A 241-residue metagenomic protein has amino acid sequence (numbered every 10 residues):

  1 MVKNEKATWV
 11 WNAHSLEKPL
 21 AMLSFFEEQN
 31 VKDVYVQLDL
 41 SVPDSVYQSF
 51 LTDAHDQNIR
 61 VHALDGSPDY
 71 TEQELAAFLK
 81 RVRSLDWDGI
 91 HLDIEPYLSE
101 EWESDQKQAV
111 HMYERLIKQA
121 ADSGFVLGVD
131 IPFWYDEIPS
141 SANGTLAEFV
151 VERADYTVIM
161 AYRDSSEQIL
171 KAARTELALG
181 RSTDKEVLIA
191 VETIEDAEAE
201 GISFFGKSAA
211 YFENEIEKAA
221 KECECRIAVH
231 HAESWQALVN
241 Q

Functional and structural regions predicted by a protein language model:
M1-L40, G128-Y135, I194, C225-W235: Boundary/entry segment of secreted carbohydrate-active catalytic domains
E5-V10, S45-T52, V61-L85, H91-E101 (+2 more regions): Active-site-adjacent "subsite" loops/lids of carbohydrate-active enzymes
T8-A13, R60-E72, V110-G144, D184-D196 (+1 more regions): Aromatic-lined carbohydrate-recognition surfaces of secreted/lumenal glycan-active proteins
V10-E28, T71-S84, I138-V150, A172 (+1 more regions): Short, acidic/polar
K32-S41, F78-A109, E224-H231: Active-site groove signature of glycoside hydrolases
D33-G66, E101-V129: Aromatic-lined substrate-binding rim segments of carbohydrate-active enzymes
W102, Q106-V110, F125-L177, E200-E215: Extracellular glycoside hydrolase catalytic/binding regions
Y162-S165, E186-Q241: Substrate-binding cleft of secreted/luminal carbohydrate-active enzymes
